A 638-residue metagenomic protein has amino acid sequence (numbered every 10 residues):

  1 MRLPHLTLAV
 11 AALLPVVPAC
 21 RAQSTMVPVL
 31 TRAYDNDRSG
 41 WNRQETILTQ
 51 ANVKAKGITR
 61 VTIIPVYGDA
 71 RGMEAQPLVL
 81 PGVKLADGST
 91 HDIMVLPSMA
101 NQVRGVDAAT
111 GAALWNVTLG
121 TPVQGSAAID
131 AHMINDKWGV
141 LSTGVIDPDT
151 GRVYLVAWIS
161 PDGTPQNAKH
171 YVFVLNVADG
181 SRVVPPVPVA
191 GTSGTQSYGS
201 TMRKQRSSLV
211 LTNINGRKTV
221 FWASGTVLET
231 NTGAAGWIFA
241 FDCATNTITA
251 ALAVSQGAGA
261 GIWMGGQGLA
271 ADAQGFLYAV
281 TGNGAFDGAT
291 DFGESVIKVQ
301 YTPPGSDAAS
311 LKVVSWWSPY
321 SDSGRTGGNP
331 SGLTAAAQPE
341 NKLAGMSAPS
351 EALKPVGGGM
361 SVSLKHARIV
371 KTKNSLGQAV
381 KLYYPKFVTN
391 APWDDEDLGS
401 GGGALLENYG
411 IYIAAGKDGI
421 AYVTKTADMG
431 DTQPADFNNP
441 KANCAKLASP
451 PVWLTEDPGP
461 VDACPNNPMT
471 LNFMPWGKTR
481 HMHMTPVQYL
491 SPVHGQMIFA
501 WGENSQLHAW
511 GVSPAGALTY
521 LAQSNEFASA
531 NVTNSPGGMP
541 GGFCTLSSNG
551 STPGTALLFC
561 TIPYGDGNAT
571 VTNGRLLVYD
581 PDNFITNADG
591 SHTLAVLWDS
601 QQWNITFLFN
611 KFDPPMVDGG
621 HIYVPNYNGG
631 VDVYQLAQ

Functional and structural regions predicted by a protein language model:
M1-H5: Positively charged n-region of N-terminal signal peptides that target proteins for export
T7-V16: Bacterial N-terminal signal peptides
V17-A22: Sec/Tat signal peptide C-region and signal peptidase I cleavage site
Q23-G345, P349-S361, K365-A367, K371-D431 (+8 more regions): Mobile, glycine-rich extracellular loop/lid and propeptide segments that shape or gate substrate/ligand access
A415, I420-V423, A427, F437-A517: Long, well-ordered mid-to-C-terminal structural blocks that present hydrophobic/aromatic surfaces
A435-D436, K441-M469, G565-N604: Extended hydrophobic/aromatic segments used for targeting, binding, or gating
F473-G477, Q523-P536, N549, Y564-N568 (+1 more regions): Short, contiguous acidic/charged loop-to-helix segments that flank catalytic cores in large enzymes
H508-S547, T555: A beta-strand-loop signature enriched in Asp, Gly, Thr, and Trp that corresponds to the sialidase/neuraminidase Asp-box
